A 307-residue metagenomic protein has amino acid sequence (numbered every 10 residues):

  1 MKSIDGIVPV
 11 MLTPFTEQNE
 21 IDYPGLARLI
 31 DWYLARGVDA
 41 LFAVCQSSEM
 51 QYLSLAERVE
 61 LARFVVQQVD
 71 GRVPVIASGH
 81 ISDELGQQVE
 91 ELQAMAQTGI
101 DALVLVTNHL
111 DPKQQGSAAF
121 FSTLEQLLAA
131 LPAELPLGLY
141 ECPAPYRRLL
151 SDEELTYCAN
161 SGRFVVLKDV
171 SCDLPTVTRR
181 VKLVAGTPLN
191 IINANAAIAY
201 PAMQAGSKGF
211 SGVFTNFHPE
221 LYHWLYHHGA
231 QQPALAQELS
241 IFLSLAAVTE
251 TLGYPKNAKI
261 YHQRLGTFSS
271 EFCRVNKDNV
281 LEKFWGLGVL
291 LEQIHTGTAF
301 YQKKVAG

Functional and structural regions predicted by a protein language model:
K2-R147, Y301-K304: Active-site beta->alpha loop and helix N-cap motifs at the rims of alpha/beta catalytic domains
G25, E57, A119, C172 (+3 more regions): Soluble or luminal CAZymes and related metallo-dependent hydrolases
L34, Y200-G307: Structured C-terminal cap/extension of enzyme domains
G37, G99-I100, G162, P188 (+2 more regions): Glycine-centered loop/turn motif at secondary-structure junctions
E49-M50, D111-P112, P175, Y200 (+2 more regions): Short secondary-structure capping/turn micro-motifs that flank functional sites
L53-L55, Q115-A118, R179-R180, Q204 (+2 more regions): Short secondary-structure transition/capping segments
Q126-P132, C142-L252: Catalytic alpha/beta core domains of metabolic enzymes, predominantly
